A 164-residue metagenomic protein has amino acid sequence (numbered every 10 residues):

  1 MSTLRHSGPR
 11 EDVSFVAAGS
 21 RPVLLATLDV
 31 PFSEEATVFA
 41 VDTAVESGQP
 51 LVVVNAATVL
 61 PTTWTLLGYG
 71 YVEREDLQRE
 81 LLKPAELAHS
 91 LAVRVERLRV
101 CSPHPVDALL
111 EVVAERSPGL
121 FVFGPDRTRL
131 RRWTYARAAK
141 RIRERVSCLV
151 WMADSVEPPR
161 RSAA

Functional and structural regions predicted by a protein language model:
M1-A17, G68-L77, K83-E86: Extended, non-globular alpha-helical segments
S2-P9, V13, W64, R143-S147 (+1 more regions): Short, charged, intrinsically disordered terminal tails
D12-Y71, R145-V146, S155: Small/aliphatic-rich secondary-structure junction motif
P22, S117-G119: Short acidic/histidine-rich motifs immediately flanking catalytic phosphotransfer sites in two-component signaling
V41, L110, K140: Active-site phosphate/pyrophosphate- and oxyanion-stabilizing loops and adjacent acidic/basic residues in soluble
S47, E115-R116: Active-site charged/polar residues at nucleotide-handling catalytic sites that mediate phosphoryl, nucleotidyl
R99-A108: Charged docking surfaces used in two-component/phosphorelay signaling
L120-R145, P159-S162: Glycine-rich, Arg-bearing micro-motifs that act as flexible, cationic patches
